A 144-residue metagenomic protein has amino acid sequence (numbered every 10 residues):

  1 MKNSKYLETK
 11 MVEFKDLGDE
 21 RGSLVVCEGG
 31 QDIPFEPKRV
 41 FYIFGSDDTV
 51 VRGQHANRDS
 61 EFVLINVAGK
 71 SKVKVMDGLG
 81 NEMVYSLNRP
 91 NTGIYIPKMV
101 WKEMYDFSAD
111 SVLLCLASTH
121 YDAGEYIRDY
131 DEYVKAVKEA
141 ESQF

Functional and structural regions predicted by a protein language model:
M1-T92, A109-D110, L116, Y121-E132 (+1 more regions): Non-catalytic, conserved peripheral segments adjacent to functional cores
R89-G93, M99-D106: Well-ordered alpha/beta subsegment
